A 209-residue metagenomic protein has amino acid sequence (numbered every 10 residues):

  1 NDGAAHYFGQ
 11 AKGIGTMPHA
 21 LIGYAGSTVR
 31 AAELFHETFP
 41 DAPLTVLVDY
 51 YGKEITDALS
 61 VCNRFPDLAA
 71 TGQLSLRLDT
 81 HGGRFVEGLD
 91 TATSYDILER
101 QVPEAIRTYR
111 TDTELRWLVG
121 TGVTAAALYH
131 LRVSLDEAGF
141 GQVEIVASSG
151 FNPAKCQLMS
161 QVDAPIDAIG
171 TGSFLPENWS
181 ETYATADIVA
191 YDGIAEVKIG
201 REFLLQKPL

Functional and structural regions predicted by a protein language model:
N1-A138, A154: Buried, small/hydrophobic-residue-enriched core segments of structured protein domains
G83, G88-L209: Gly/Ser/Thr/Ala-enriched C-terminal appendages of enzymes
